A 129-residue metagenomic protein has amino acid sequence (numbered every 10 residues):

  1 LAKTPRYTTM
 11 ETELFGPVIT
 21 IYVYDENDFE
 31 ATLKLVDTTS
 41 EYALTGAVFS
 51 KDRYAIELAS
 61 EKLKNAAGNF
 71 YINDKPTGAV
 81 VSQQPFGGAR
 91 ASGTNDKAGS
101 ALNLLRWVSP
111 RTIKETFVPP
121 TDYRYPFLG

Functional and structural regions predicted by a protein language model:
L1-G129: Conserved C-terminal structural/oligomerization subdomain of aldehyde/semialdehyde dehydrogenase
